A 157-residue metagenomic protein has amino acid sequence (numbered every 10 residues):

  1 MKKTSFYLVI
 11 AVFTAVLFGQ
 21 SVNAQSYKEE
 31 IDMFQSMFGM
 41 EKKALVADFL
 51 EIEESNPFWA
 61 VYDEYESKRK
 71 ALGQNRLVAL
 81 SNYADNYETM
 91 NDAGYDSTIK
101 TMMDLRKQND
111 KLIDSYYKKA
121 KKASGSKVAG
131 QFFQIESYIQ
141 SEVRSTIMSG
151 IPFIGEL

Functional and structural regions predicted by a protein language model:
M1-E29: Bacterial Sec-dependent N-terminal signal peptides
K2, Y7, A71, N75-V78 (+1 more regions): N-terminal hydrophobic signal/anchor transmembrane helix of membrane proteins
T4-Y7, Q25, G94-D96, Q134 (+1 more regions): Alpha-helical propensity feature that highlights long, continuous alpha-helices across diverse contexts
Y7-I10, A15, I99-K119, I135-V143: Long, contiguous secondary-structure blocks with strong helical propensity
F13, L17-F18, N23, E51 (+3 more regions): General structural signal for secondary-structure boundaries
Q20-D48, P152-L157: Sec-dependent signal peptide cleavage junction
E30-I31, L45-A123: Amphipathic alpha-helical segments
S115-L157: A charged, solvent-exposed segment within the mature domains of Sec-exported extracytoplasmic proteins
